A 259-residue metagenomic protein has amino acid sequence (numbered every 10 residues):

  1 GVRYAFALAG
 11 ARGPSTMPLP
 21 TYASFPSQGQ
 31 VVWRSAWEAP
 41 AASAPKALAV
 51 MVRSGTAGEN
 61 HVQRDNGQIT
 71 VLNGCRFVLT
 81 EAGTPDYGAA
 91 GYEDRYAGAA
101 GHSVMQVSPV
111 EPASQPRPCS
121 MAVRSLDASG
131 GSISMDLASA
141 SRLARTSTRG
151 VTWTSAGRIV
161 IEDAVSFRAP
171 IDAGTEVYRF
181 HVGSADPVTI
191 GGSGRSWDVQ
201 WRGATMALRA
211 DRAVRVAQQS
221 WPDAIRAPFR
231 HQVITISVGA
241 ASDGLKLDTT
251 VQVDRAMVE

Functional and structural regions predicted by a protein language model:
G1-E259: Extended polysaccharide-engagement surfaces of secreted carbohydrate-active enzymes
